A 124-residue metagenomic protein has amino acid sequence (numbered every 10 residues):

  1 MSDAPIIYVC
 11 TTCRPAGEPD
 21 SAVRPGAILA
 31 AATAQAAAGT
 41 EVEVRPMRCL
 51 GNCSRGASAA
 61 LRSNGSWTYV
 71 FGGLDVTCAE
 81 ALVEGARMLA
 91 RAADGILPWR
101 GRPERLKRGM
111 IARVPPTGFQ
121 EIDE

Functional and structural regions predicted by a protein language model:
S2, Y8-V42: Small-residue-enriched alpha-helical segments and adjacent helix-cap loops that form tight helix-helix packing
I6-D20, R45-N64: Local cysteine-cluster metal-coordination motifs and their immediate loop/turn environment, predominantly Fe-S cluster
G26-A31, S66-L74: Short cysteine/histidine-rich metal-coordination sites, predominantly Zn2+-binding motifs
R48, Y69, L97: Flexible, active-site-adjacent loop/turn segments at secondary-structure boundaries
R55, A60-S66, A86-E124: Short flanking/linker segments adjacent to small metal-binding domains or redox-active Cys/His motifs
F71-A92: A hydrophobic, small-residue-rich beta->alpha segment in the mid-to-C-terminal subdomain of diverse proteins
